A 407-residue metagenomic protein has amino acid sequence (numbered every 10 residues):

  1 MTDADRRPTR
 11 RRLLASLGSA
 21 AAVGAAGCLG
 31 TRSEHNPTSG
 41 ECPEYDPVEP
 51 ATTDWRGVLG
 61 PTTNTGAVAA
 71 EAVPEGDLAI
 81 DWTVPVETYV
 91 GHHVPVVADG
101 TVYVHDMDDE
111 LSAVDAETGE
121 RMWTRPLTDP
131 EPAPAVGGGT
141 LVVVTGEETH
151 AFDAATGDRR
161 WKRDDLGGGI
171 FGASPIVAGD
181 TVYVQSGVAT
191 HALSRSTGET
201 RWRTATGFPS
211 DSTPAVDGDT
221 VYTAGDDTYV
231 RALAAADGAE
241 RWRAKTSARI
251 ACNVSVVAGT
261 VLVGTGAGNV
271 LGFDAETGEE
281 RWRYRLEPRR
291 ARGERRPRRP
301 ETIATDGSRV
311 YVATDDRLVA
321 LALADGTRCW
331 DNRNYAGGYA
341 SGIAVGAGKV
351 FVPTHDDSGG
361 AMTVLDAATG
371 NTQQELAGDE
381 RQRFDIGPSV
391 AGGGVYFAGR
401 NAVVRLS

Functional and structural regions predicted by a protein language model:
T2-A25: N-terminal secretory signal peptides and thylakoid transit peptides that target proteins across membranes
A15, S112-V114, M122, H150 (+1 more regions): Primarily hydrophobic membrane-targeting regions of prokaryotic envelope proteins
E34-G91, Y103, T118-D129, T156-G167 (+5 more regions): Aromatic (tryptophan-biased) beta-strands that constitute blades/sheets of beta-rich domains
W55, L59, Y89-D109, T128-H150 (+7 more regions): Repeat-blade elements of multi-bladed beta-propeller folds
